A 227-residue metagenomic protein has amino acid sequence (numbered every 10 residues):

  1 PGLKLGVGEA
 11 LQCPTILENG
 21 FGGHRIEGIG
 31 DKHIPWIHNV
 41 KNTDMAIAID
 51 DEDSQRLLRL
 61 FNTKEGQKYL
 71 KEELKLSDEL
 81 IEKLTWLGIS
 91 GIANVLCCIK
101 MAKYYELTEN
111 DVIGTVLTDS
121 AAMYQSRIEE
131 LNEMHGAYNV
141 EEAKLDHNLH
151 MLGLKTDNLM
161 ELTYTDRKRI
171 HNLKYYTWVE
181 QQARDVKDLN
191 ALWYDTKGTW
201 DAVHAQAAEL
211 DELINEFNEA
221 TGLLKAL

Functional and structural regions predicted by a protein language model:
P1-K4, Y104-T108: Secondary-structure boundary elements
G2-W86, R127-L227: Active-site/ligand-binding loops adjacent to catalytic centers
N42, T108-E109: Short, well-ordered loop/turn elements at secondary-structure boundaries
L60-K103, E109-A122: Glycine-rich phosphate/adenylate-binding loop
